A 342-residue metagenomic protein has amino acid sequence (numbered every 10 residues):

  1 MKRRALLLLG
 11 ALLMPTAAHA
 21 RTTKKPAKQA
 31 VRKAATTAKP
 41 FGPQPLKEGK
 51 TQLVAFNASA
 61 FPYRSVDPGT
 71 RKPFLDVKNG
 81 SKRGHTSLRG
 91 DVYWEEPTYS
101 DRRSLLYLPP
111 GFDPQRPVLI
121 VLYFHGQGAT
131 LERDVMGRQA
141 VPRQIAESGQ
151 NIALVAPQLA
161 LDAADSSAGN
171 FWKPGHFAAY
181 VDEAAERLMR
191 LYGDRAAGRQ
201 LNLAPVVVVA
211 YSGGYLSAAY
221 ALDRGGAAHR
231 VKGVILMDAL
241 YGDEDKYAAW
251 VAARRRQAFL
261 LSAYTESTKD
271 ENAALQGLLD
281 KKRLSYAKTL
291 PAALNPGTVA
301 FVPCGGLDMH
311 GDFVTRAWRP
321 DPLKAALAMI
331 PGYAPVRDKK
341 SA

Functional and structural regions predicted by a protein language model:
A5-R21: N-terminal export signals
R21-V118, I152, A287-K288, P335-S341: A domain-start/cap signature at the N-terminus of enzymes
I120, G126-L188: Active-site machinery of serine-nucleophile hydrolases
Y180-N202: Conserved acidic catalytic loop of the alpha/beta-hydrolase fold
R199-Y211: Alpha/beta-hydrolase fold nucleophile elbow
V209-Y220: Glycine-rich nucleophile elbow surrounding the catalytic serine of serine-hydrolase chemistry
A228-A239: A conserved short beta-strand
S262-A273, D280-A342: C-terminal catalytic histidine-bearing segment of alpha/beta-hydrolase fold enzymes
